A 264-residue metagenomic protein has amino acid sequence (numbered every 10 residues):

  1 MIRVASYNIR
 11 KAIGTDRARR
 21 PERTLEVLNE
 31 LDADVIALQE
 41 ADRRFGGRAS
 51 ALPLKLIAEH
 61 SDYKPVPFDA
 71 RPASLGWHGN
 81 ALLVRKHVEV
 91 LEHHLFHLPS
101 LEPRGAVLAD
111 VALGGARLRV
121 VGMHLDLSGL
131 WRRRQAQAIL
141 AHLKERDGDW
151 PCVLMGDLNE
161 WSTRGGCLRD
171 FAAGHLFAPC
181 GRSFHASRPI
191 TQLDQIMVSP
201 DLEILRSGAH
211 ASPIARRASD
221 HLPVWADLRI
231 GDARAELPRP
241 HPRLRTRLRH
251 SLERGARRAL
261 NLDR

Functional and structural regions predicted by a protein language model:
M1-V35, E59-H60, K64-R264: Active-site regions of metal-assisted phosphoester/phosphodiester hydrolases, unifying DNase/endonuclease modules
A12, Q39-G46: Active-site neighborhood of divalent metal-dependent phosphoester/pyrophosphate hydrolases
R44-G47, S74-G76: Short active-site-adjacent helix-start/loop capping segments
S50-A51, L82: Glycine-rich loop at the start of a catalytic domain that most often binds anionic cofactors/ligands
P53, I57: Phosphate-coordination/substrate-recognition cap region in phosphate-metabolizing enzymes
